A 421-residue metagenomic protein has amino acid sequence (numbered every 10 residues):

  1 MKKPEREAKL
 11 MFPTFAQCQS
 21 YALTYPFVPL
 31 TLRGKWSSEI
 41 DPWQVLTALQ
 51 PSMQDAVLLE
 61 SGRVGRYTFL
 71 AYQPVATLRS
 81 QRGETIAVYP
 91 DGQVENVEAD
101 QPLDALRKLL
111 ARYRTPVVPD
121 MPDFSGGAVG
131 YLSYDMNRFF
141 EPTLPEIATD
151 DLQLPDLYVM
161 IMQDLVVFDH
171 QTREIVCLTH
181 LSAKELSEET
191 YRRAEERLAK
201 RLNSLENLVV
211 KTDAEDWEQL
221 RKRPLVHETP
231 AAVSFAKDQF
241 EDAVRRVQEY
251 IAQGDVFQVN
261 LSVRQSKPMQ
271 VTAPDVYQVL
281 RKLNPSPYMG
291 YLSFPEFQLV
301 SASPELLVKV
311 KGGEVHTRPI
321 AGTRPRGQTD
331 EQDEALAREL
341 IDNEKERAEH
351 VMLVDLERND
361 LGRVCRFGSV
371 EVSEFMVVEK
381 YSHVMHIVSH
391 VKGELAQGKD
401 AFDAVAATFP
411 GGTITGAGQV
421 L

Functional and structural regions predicted by a protein language model:
K2-L421: Extended alpha-helical targeting/anchoring segments, especially N-terminal organellar/secretory targeting helices
